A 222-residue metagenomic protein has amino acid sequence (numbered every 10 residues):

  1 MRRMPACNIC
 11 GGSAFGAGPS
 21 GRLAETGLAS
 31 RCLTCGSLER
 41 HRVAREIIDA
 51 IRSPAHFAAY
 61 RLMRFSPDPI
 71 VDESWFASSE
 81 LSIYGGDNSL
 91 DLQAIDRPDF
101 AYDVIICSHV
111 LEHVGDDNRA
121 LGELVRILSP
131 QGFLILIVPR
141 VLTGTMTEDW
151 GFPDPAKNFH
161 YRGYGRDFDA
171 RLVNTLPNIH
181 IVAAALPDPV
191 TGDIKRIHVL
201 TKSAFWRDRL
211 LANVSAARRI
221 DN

Functional and structural regions predicted by a protein language model:
M1-F100, V104, F159, P189-N222: Conserved N-terminal segment of class I S-adenosyl-L-methionine
M4-P5, I9, G115-V125, S129-N222: S-adenosyl-L-methionine-dependent methyltransferase catalytic module, highlighting the catalytic core
D68, Y84-G85, V110, P139-V141: Histidine- and/or cysteine-centered catalytic micro-motif in compact active-site loops
V104-G115: A short SAM/SAH-binding and catalytic strip from SAM-dependent methyltransferases
